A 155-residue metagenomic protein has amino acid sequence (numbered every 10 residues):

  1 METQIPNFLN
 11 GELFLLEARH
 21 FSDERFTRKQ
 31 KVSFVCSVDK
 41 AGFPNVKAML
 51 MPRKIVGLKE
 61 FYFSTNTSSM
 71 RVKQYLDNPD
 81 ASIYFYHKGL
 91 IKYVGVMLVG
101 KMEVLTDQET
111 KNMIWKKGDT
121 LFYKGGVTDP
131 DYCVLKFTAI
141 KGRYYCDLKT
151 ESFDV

Functional and structural regions predicted by a protein language model:
E2-F14, V96-V155: Charged, gly/pro-rich active-site loop segments
L9-V32: Short, basic/aromatic recognition patches
R25-A41, A81-F85: A short, Trp-centered hydrophobic/proline-enriched beta-strand micro-motif
K31, K47, G57-F61, D77-A81 (+2 more regions): A generic structural signal for short beta-strands and their flanking turns/coil linkers
F34, E60-Y62, R143: General beta-strand recognition
D39, P52-I55, T106: A generic structural motif
P52-L90: A short mixed-secondary-structure module that forms the rim of ligand-binding clefts
